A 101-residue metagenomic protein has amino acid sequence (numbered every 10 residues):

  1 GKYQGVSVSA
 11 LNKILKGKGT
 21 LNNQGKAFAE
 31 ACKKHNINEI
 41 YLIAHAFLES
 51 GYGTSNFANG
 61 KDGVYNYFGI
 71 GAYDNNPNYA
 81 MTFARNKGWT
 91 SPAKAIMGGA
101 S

Functional and structural regions predicted by a protein language model:
G1-T20, S50-S101: Peptidoglycan-targeting cell-wall enzymes and recognition modules
N22-K26, H35-E39, V64, A93: Conserved structured core elements
K26-E30, I43, F68, M97: Solvent-exposed, polar/charged alpha-helical surfaces in well-ordered, non-transmembrane soluble domains, broadly
A29, I37-G53: Short, functionally critical alpha-helical segments immediately adjacent to catalytic or ligand/cofactor-binding
K33-K34, G99: Short, 15-30-residue, compositionally biased linear elements with alpha-helical propensity or flexible coil
